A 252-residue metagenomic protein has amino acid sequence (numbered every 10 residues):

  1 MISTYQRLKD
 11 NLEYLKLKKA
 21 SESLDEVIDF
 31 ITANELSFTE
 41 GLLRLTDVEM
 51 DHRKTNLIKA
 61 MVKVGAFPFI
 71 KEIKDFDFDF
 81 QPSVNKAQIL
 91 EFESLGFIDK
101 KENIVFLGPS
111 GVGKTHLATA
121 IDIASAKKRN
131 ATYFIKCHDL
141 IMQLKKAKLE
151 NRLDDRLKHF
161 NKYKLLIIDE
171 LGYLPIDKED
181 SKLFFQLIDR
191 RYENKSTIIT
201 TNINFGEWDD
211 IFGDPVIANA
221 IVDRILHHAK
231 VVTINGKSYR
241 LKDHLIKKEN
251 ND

Functional and structural regions predicted by a protein language model:
E13, L17-F69: Interdomain "pre-motor" coupling segment immediately N-terminal to P-loop NTPase/helicase cores
L24, L140-A147, N151-K162, L171-D252: Replace "adjacent to P-loop NTPase cores in ATP/GTP-dependent enzymes" with "adjacent to NTP-binding cores
K71-L95: N-terminal pre-Walker A segment at the start of P-loop NTPase domains
F106-G108: Hydrophobic anchor at the beta1->P-loop junction of P-loop NTPases
G111: Walker A (P-loop) phosphate-binding loop of P-loop NTPases
K114: Conserved lysine of the Walker
L117, I121: Hydrophobic positions on the alpha1 helix immediately C-terminal to the Walker A/P-loop
D122-I135: Post-Walker A helix-loop "phosphate-sensing" segment adjacent to the P-loop in P-loop NTPases
